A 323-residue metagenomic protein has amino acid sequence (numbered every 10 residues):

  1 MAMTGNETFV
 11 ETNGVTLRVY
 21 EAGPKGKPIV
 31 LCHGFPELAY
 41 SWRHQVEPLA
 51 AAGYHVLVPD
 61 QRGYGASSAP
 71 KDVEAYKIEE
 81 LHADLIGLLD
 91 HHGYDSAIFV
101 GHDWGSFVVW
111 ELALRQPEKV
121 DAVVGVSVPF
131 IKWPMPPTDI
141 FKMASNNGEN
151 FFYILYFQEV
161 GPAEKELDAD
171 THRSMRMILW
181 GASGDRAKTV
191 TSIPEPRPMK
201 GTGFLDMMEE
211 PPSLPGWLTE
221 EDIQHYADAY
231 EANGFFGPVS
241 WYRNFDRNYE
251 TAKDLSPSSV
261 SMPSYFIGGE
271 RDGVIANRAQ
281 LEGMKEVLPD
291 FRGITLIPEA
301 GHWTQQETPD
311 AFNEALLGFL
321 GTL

Functional and structural regions predicted by a protein language model:
A2-T4, T16-L17, P28, Y64-V100 (+1 more regions): Flexible "cap/lid" subdomain of the alpha/beta-hydrolase fold that forms the substrate-access gate
N6-T12: Short acidic-hydrophobic surface loop/beta-edge motif
N13-E21: A short loop-to-beta-strand scaffold at the N-terminal edge of the catalytic core in hydrolase folds
Y20-A66: Conserved HGGG/HGGXW glycine-rich cap/lid loop of the alpha/beta-hydrolase fold
G23, H92-D95, L323: Glycine-rich phosphate-binding loop signature in dinucleotide/nucleotide-binding domains
G34, K77, E307-T308: Active-site helix-initiating loop/hinge in glycosyltransferases
Y54, Q61, A69, V128 (+1 more regions): Active-site loop/turn elements of alpha/beta-hydrolase fold enzymes, especially the short glycine-/histidine-rich
F291-L323: Catalytic active-site module of serine/aspartate enzymes centered on a nucleophile-bearing elbow/loop
